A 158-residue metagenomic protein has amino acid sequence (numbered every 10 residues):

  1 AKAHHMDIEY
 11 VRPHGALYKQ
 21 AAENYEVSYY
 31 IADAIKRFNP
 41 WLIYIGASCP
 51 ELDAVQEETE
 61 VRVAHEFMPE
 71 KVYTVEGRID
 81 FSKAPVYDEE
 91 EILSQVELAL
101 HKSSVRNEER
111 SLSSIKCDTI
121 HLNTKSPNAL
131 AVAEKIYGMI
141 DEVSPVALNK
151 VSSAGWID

Functional and structural regions predicted by a protein language model:
A1-E9, V105-K116, V146-S153: Flexible, glycine/charged-enriched surface loops at secondary-structure junctions
I8, L42-Y44, V63, A147: Hydrophobic beta-strand scaffold residues
V11, L122: Conserved, mostly hydrophobic/aromatic
L17-A21, K71-V72, N128: Short, small-residue-enriched loops and turns at beta-alpha junctions that line or gate enzyme active sites
Q20, F38-S48: Catalytic beta/alpha-barrel core
N24-Y30: Charged helix-capping and loop-helix junction motifs
C49-S104: Active-site rim beta-loop-alpha module in soluble metabolic enzymes
A133-D158: C-terminal domain-boundary segment and adjacent tail
